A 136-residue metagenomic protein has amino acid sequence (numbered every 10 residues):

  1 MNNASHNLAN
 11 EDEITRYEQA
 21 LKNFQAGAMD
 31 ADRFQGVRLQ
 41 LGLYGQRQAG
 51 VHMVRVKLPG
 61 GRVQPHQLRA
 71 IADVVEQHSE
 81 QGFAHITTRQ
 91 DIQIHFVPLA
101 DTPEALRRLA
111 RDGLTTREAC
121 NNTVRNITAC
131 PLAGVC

Functional and structural regions predicted by a protein language model:
M1-V54, H66-A70, V74-H78: Iron-sulfur (Fe-S) cluster-binding modules
A26-M29, V51-C136: Small-residue-enriched alpha-helical segments and adjacent helix-cap loops that form tight helix-helix packing
